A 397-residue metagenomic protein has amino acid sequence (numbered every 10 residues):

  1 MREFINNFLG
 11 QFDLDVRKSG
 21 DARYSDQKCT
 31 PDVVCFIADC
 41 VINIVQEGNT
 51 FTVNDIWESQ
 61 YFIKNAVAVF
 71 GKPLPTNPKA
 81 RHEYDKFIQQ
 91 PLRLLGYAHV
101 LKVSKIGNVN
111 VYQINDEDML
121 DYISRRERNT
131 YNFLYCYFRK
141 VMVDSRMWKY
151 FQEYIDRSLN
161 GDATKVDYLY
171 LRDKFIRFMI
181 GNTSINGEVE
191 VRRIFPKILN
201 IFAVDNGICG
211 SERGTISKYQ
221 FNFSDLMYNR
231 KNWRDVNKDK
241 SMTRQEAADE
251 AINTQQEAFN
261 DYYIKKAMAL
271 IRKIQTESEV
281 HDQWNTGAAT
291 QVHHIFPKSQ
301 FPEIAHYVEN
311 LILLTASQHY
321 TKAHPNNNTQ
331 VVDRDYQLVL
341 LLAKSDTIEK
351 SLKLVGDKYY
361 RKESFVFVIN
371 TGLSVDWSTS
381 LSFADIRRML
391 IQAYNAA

Functional and structural regions predicted by a protein language model:
R2-N260, V332-V339, S345: Mixed-charge, low-complexity interaction segments
N43, K64, I155, C209 (+7 more regions): Residue-level detector of solvent-exposed, low-hydrophobicity positions
K64-L74, K86, H99, Q291-H293 (+3 more regions): Residue-level signal for functionally critical sites in structured catalytic/ligand-binding pockets
Y112, L313-T315: Short beta-strand element of the conserved SAM-dependent methyltransferase core
N253-Q291, F296, T315-Q318: Short cysteine-rich loop/turn motifs with clustered Cys
E277-I312, K322-N328, R334: Histidine-centered nuclease catalytic patch
E309, A316-A397: C-terminal structured domain segments
